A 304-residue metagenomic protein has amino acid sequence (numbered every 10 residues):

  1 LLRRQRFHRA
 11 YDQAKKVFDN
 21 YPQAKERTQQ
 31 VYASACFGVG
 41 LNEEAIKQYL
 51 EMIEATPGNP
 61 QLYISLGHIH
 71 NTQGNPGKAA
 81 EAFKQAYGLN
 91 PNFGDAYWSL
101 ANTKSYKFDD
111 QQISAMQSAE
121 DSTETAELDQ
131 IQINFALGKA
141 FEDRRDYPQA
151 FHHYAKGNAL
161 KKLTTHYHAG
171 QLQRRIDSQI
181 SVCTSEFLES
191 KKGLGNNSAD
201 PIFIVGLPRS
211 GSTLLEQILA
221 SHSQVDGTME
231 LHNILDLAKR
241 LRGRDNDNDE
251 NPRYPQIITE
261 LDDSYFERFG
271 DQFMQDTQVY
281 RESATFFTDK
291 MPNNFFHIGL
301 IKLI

Functional and structural regions predicted by a protein language model:
L1-R281: Alpha-helical solenoid repeat scaffolds of the TPR/TPR-like class and their adjacent stem/linker regions that mediate
S264, K302-I304: Structural signature of nuclease core domains in nucleic-acid processing machines
R268-L300: Glycine-rich phosphate-binding loop used to anchor ATP phosphates in small-molecule kinases, encompassing both
